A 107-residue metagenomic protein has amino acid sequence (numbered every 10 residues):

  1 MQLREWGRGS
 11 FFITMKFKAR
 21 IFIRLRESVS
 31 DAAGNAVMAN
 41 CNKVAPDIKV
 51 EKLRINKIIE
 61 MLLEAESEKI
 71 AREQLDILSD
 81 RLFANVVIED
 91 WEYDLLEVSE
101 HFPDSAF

Functional and structural regions predicted by a protein language model:
G9-E97, H101-F102: Long, contiguous binding/interaction regions
